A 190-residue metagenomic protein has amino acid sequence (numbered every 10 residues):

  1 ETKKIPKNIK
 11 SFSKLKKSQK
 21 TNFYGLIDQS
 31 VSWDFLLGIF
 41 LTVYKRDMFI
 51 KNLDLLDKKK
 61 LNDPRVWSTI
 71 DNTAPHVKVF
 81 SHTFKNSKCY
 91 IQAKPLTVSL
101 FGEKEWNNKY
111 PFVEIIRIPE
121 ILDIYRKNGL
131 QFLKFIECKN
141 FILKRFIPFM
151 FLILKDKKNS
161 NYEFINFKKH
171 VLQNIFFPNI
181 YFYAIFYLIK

Functional and structural regions predicted by a protein language model:
E1-I116: Nucleotide-sugar donor-binding/catalytic module of glycosyltransferases that assemble extracellular/cell-envelope
K78-S81, C89-K190: C-terminal subregions of glycosyltransferases and related glycan-biosynthesis enzymes
